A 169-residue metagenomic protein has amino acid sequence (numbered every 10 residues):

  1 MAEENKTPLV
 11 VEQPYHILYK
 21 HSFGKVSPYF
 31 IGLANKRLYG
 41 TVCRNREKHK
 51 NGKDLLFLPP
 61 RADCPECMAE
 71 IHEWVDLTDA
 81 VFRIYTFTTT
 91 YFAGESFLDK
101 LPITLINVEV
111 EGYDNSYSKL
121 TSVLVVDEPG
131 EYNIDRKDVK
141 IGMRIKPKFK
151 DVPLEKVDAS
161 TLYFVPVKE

Functional and structural regions predicted by a protein language model:
M1-V42, E47-H49, P153, T161-L162: A broadly conserved sequence feature marking short terminus-proximal activation segments in nucleic acid-centric
I31-V81: Cys/His-rich short segments
A80-I84, G142: Generic structural motif
T86-A93, Y113, V152: Short, conserved beta-turn/loop elements at beta-strand boundaries and strand-helix junctions
F97-L120: OB-fold (S1/OB) nucleic-acid-binding surfaces
S116-E131: Short, structured beta-strand/loop micro-motifs enriched in basic residues and often containing a Trp
P129-K146: Short nucleic-acid-contacting surface segments enriched for D/E, G, S/T with interspersed K/R
K148-E169: OB-fold/S1-family single-stranded nucleic acid-binding modules
